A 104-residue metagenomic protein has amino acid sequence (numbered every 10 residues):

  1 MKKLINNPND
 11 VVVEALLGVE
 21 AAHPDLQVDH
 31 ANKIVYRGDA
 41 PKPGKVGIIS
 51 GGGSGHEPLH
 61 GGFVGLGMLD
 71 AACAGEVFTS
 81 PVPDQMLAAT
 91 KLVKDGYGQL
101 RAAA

Functional and structural regions predicted by a protein language model:
M1-G47: N-terminal amphipathic/basic leader segments beginning at the initiator methionine
K2, V46-G53, L69-E76, K94 (+1 more regions): Short glycine-rich or small-residue beta-strand-to-loop segments that form or flank ligand, phosphate, metal/Fe-S
N7-E14, P43, G55, L59 (+2 more regions): Conserved active-site and cofactor/substrate-binding residues in soluble primary-metabolism enzymes
I34-L66, C73: Glycine-rich, flexible N-terminal cofactor/catalytic loop recognition
H56, F63-G96: Glycine-rich oxoanion-binding loops at beta->alpha junctions
